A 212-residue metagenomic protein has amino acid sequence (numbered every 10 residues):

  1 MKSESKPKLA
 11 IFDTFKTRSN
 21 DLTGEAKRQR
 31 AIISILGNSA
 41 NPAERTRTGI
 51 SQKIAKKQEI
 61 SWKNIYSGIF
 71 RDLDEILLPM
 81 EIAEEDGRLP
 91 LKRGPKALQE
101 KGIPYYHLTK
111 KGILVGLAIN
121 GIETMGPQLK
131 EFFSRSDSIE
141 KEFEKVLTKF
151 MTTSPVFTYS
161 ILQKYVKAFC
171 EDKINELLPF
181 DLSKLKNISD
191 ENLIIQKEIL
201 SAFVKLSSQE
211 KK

Functional and structural regions predicted by a protein language model:
K2-R45: Short alpha-helical segments that sit at the start of domains
G24-K27, I60-G87: Short amphipathic alpha-helical interaction segments
N41-K63: Short acidic, hydrophobic short linear motifs in intrinsically disordered regions
Y66-D74, P95, P155, Y159: Compact, well-ordered interaction domains used in eukaryotic information-processing assemblies
E81-Q99: Beta-hairpin "wing" of winged helix-turn-helix
A97-F132: Short, amphipathic alpha-helical interaction segments positioned at domain boundaries
M125-K212: Exposed, interaction-prone assembly regions rather than primary DNA-binding/catalytic cores
